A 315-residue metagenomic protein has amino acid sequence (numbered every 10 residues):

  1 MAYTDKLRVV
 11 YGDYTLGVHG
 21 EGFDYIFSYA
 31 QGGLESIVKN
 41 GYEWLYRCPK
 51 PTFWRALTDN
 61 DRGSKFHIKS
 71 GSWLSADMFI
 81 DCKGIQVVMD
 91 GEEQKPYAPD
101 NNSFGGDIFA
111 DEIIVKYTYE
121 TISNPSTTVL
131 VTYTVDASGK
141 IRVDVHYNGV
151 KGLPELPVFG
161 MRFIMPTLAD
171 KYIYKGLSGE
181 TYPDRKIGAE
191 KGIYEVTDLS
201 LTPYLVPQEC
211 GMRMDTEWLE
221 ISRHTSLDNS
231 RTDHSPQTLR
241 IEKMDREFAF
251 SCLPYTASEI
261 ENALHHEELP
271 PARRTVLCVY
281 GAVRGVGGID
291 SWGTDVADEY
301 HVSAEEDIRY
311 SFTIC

Functional and structural regions predicted by a protein language model:
A2-C315: Beta-strand/loop-rich accessory regions of lumenal/periplasmic or secreted enzymes, predominantly carbohydrate-active
